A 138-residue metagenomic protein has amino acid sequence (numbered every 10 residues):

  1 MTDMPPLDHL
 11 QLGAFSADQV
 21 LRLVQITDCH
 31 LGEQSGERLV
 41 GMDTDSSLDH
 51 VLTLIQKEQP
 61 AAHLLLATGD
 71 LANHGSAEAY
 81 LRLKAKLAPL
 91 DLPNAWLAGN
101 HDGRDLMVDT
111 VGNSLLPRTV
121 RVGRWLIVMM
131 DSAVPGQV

Functional and structural regions predicted by a protein language model:
M1-R82: N-terminal active-site segment of His-dependent metallophosphoesterases
P6-F15, S76-V138: Extended active-site neighborhood of metal-dependent phosphoesterases/phosphodiesterases
